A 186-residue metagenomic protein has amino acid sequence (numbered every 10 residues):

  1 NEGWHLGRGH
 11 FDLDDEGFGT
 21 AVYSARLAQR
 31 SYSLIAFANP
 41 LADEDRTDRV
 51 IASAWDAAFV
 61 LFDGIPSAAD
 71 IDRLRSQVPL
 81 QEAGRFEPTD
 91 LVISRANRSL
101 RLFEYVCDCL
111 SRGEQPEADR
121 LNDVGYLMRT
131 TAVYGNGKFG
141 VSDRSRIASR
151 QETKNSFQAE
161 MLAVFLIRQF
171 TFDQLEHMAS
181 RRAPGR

Functional and structural regions predicted by a protein language model:
N1-S24, S99, F103-R186: Negatively charged, low-complexity tracts enriched in Asp/Glu with abundant Ser/Thr
E2-S53: Amphipathic, interaction-prone secondary-structure segments
Y23, I51, F59, R73-R75 (+4 more regions): Low-complexity, compositionally biased segments
L34-I35, A57-L61, L127: Generic preference for hydrophobic/aromatic residues in regular secondary structure cores
S53-T89: Compact, glycine/acidic-enriched structural inserts
Q77-Y105, A118-D119: Intrinsically disordered, low-complexity regulatory segments
